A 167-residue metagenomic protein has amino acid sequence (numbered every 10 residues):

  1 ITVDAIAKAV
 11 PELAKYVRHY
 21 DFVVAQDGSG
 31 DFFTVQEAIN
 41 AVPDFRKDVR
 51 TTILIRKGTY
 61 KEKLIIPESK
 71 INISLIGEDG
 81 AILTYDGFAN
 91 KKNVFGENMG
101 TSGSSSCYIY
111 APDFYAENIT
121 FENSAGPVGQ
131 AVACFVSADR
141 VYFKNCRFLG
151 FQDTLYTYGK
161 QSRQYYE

Functional and structural regions predicted by a protein language model:
I1-N40: Right-handed parallel beta-helix/beta-solenoid
Y16-R18, V49, Y110, Y115: A short, polar/charged loop/turn motif at coil->beta-strand junctions and beta-hairpin connectors
V24, A38, I53-I55, L75 (+3 more regions): Structural signal for hydrophobic/aromatic residues that build the beta-strand cores of folded beta-sheet domains
Q26-G28, I71-Q130: Right-handed parallel beta-helix/beta-spiral solenoid domain characteristic of secreted/periplasmic
D27-N40, K47-S74, D79-D86: N-terminal extracellular ligand-recognition/capping segment immediately after the signal peptide
V42-F45, N123: Generic recognition of well-structured, leucine-rich alpha-helical segments and adjacent helix-turn regions within
G100-E167: Right-handed parallel beta-helix
